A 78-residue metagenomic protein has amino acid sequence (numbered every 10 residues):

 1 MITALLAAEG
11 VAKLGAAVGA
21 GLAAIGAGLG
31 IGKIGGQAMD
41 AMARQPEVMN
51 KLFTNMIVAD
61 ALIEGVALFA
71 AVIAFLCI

Functional and structural regions predicted by a protein language model:
M1-I78: Hydrophobic, small-residue-rich transmembrane alpha-helices and their short perimembrane loops in multi-pass membrane
